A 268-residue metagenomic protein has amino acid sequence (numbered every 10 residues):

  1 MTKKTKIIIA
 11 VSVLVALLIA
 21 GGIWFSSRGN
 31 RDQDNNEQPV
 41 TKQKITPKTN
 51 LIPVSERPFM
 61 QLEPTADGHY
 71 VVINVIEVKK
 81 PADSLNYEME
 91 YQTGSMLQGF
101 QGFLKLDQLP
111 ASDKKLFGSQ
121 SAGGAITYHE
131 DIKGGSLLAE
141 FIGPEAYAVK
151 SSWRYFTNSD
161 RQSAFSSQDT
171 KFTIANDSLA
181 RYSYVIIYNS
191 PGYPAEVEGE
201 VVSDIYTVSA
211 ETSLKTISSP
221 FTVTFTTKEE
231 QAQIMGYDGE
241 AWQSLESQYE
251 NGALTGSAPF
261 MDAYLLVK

Functional and structural regions predicted by a protein language model:
T2-L14: N-terminal Sec-pathway targeting helices
W24-F25, Q33-N35, F165-S166, T170-S178 (+3 more regions): Proteolytic cleavage junctions
R28-E88, Q108, Q162-R181: N-terminal, intrinsically disordered, polar/charged segments of Gram-positive cell-envelope systems that serve as
Y87, I126-G143, I234, D262-K268: Short, aromatic- and glycine-rich surface loops/edge beta-strands on solvent-exposed regions
M96-D113, W153-R154, Q243-G252: Solvent-exposed serine/threonine-rich low-complexity stretches and specific carbohydrate-binding patches
A111-H129: Signal that preferentially marks extracellular ectodomain short beta-strand elements of beta-sandwich modules
E140-G192: Surface-exposed beta-loop interaction hotspot
G192-Q231: Proteolytic processing hotspots in large secreted/extracellular or virion-associated proteins and select intracellular
